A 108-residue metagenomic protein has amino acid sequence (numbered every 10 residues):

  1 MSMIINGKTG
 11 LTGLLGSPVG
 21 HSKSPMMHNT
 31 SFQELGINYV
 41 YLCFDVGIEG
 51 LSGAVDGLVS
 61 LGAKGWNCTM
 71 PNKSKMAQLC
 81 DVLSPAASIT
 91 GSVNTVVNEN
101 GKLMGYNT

Functional and structural regions predicted by a protein language model:
I4-T108: Phosphate/diphosphate ligand-binding glycine-rich loop within oxidoreductases
